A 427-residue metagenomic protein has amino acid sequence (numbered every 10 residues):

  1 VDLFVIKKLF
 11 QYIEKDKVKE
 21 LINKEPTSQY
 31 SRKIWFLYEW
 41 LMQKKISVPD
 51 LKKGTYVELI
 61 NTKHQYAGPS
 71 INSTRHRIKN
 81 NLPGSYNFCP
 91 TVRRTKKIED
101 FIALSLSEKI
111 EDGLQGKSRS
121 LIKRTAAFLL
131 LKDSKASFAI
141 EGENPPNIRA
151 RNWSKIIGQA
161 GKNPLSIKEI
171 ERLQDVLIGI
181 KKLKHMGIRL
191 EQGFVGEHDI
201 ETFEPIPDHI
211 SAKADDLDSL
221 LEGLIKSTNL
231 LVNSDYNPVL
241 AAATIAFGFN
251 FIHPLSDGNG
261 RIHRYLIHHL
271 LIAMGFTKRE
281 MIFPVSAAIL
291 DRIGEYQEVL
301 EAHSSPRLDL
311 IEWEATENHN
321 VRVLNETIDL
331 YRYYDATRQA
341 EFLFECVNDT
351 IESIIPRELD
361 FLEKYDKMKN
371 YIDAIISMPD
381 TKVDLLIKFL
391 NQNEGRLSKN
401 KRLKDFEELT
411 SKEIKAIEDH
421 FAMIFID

Functional and structural regions predicted by a protein language model:
V1-S256, R261-D427: FIC/Doc superfamily catalytic core
